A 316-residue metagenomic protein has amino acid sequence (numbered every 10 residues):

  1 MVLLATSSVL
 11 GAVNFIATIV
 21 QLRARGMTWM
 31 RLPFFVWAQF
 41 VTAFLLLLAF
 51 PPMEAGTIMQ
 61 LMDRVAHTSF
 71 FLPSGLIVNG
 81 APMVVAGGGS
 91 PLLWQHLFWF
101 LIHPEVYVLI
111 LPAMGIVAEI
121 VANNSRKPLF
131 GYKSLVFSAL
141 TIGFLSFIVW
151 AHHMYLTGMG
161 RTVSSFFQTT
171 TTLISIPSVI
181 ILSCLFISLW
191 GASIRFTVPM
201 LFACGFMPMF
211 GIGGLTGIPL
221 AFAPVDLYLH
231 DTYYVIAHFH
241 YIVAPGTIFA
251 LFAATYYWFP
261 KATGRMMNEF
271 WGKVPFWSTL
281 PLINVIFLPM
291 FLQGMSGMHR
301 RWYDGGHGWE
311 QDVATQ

Functional and structural regions predicted by a protein language model:
M1-Q316: Membrane-embedded and interfacial regions of multi-pass energy-transducing membrane proteins
